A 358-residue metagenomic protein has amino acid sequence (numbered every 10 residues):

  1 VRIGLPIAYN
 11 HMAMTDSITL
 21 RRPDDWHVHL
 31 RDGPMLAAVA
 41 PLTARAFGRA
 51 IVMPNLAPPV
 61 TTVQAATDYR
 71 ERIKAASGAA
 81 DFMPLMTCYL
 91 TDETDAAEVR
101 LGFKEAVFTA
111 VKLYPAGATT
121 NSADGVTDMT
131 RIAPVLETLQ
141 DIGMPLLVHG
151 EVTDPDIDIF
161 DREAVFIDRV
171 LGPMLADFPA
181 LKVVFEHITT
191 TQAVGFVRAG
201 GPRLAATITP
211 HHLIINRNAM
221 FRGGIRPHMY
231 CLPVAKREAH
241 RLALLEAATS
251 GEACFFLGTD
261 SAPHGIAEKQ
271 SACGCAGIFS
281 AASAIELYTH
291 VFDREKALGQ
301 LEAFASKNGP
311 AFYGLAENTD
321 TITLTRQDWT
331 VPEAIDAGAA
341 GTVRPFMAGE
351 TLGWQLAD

Functional and structural regions predicted by a protein language model:
V1-A13: N-terminal amphipathic/basic-hydrophobic helices that include classical n-h-c signal peptides and signal-anchor
A13-A44: Replace "His-x-His-based motif
M14-D16, E98-L113, N121-L257: Histidine/acidic residue-rich metal-binding segments in metalloenzymes
R21-G33, L146-V152, I208, S261: Histidine-centered catalytic micro-motifs
W26, V39-Q64, G78-T91, F108-N121 (+2 more regions): Divalent metal-dependent hydrolysis catalytic cores, especially in the metallo-beta-lactamase
G33-A40, E93-F103: Short, acidic/polar
A176, S250-E317: His/Asp/Glu-enriched, well-ordered alpha-helical/loop segment that forms or immediately abuts the divalent-metal
I285-D358: Mid-to-C-terminal alpha-helical segments outside catalytic/metal-binding sites
